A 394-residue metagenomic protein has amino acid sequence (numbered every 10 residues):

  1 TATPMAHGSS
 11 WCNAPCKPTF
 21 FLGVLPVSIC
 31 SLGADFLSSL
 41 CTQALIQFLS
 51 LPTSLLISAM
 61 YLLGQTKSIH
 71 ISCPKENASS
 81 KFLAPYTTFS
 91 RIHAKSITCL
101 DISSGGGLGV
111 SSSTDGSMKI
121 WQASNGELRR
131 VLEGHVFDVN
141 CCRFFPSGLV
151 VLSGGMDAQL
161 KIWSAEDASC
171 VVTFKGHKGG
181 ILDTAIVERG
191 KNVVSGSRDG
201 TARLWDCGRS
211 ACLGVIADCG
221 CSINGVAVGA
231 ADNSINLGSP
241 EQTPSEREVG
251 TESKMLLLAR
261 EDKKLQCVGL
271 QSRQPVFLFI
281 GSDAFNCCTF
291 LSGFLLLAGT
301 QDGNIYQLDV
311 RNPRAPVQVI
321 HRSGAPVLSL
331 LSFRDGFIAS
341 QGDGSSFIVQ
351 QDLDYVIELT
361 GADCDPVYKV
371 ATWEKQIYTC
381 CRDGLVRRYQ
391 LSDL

Functional and structural regions predicted by a protein language model:
T1-C99, G105-G107, A230-E246, K254: Intrinsically disordered, low-complexity acidic/Ser/Thr/Pro-rich linker and tail segments in large eukaryotic scaffolds
T87-I92, L128-G134, C170-G176, G196 (+4 more regions): Short C-terminal beta-strands that terminate individual repeats in beta-propeller domains, predominantly WD40 blades
A94-D101, F137-F144, G179-I186, C221-G250 (+3 more regions): Canonical WD40 repeat/beta-propeller blade segments in eukaryotic WD-repeat proteins
G106, G148, G190, D232 (+4 more regions): Conserved loop/turn motif of beta-propeller repeat scaffolds
G109, V151, V193, L256 (+3 more regions): Hydrophobic beta-strand positions that form the internal "hydrophobic ladder" of WD40/Gbeta-like beta-propeller blades
S112-D115, S153-D157, G196-D199, C207 (+4 more regions): Conserved strand-to-loop turn within each blade of WD40 beta-propeller repeats
M118-W121, G154, L160-S164, A202-D206 (+4 more regions): WD40-repeat beta-propellers
V367-L394: Blade-level signature of beta-propeller repeat domains, shared across WD40, Kelch, NHL, RCC1 and BNR/Asp-box propellers
